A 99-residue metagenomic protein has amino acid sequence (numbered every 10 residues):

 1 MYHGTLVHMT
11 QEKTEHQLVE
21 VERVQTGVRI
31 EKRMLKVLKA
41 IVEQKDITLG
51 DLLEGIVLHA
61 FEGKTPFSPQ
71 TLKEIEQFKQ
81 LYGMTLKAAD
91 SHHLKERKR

Functional and structural regions predicted by a protein language model:
M1-K32, V42, G83-A89, E96-R99: Short Lys/Arg-rich basic patches
M1-Y2, I47, F67-Q70: Short coil/turn linker and secondary-structure boundary residues
T10-E12, V21, Q25, A40 (+3 more regions): Residue-level signal for the start and early helices of compact helical domains
V28-I30, L38, D46-L58: Short amphipathic alpha-helical segments
A60-R99: Short, positively charged interaction helices/loops
